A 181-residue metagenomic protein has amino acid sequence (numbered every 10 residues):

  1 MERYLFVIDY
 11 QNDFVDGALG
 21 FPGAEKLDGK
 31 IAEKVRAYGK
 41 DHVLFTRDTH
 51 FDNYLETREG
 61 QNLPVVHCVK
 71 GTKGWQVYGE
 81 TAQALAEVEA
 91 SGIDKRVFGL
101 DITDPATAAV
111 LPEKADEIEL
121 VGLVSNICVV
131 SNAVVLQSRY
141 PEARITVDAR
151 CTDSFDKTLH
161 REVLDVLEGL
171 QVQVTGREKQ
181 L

Functional and structural regions predicted by a protein language model:
M1-G92, E113, T146, R161 (+2 more regions): Active-site acidic carboxylates
G20, V66, V121-G122, C151-T152: A generic structural signal for short
I31-V35, V130-Y140: Histidine-anchored nucleotide/phosphate-binding helix
T49, R150-F155: Short beta-alpha junction loops
G92-S131, D153-L181: Conserved N-terminal glycine/acidic-rich loop preference
E117, L136-Q137, R144: Acidic, metal-binding active-site segment of PIN/NYN-like and related structure-specific nucleases
E142-D148: Short hydrophobic/aromatic-enriched beta-strand-loop microsegments
